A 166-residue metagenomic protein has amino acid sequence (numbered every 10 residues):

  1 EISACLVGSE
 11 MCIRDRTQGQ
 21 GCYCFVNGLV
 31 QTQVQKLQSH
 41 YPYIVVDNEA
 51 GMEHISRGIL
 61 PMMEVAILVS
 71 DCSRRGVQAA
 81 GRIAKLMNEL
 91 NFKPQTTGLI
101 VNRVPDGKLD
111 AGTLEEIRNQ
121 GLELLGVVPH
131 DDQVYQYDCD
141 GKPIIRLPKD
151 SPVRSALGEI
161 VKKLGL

Functional and structural regions predicted by a protein language model:
E1-G8, I13: Single conserved hydrophobic/aromatic residue that forms the stacking wall/gate of nucleotide- or nucleobase-binding
E10-T17, Q38: Hydrophobic alpha-helical segments and helix pairs
R16-F25: Flexible beta-alpha connector loops of hexameric P-loop NTPases
F25, Q78, P148-S155: Conserved active-site and cofactor/substrate-binding residues in soluble primary-metabolism enzymes
F25-V127, Q136: Conserved catalytic-core segment of NTP-binding enzymes
D132: Acidic phosphotransfer microenvironment of two-component signaling modules
D140-D150: C-terminal boundary of histidine-terminating zinc-finger modules
A156-L166: C-terminal alpha-helix
